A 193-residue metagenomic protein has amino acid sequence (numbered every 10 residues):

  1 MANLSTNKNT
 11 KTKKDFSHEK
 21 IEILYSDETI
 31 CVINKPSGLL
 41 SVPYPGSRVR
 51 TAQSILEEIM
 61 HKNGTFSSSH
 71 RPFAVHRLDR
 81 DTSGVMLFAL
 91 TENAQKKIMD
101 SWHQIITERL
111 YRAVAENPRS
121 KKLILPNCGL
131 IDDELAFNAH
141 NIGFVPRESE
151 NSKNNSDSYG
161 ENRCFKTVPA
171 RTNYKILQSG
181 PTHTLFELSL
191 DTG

Functional and structural regions predicted by a protein language model:
M1-T192: RNA pseudouridine synthases
